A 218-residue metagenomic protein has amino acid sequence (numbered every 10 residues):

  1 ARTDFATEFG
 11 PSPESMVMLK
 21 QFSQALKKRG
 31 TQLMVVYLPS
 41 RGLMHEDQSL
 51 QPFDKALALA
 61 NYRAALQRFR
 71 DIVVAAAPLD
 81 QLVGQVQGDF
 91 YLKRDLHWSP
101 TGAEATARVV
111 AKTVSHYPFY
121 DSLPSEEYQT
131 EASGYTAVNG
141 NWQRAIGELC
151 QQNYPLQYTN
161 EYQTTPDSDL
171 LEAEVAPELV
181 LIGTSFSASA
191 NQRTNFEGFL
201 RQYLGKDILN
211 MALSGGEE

Functional and structural regions predicted by a protein language model:
A1-E218: Extracellular glycan-modifying ectodomains
